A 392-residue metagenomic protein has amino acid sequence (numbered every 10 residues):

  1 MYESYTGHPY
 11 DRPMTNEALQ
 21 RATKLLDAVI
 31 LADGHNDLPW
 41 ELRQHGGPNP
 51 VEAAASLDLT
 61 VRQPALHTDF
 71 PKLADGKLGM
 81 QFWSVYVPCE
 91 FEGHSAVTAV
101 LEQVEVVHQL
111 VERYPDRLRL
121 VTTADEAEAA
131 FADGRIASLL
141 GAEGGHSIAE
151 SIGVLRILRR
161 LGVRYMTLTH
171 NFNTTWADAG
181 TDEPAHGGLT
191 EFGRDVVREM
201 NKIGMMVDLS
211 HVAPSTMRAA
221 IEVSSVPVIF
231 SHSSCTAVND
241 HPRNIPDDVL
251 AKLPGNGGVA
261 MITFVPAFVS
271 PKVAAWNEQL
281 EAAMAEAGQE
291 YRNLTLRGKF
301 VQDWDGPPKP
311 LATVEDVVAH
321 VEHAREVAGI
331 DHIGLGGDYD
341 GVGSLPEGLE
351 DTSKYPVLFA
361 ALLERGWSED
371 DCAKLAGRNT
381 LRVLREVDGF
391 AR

Functional and structural regions predicted by a protein language model:
Y2-H186, T236, D240-R392: N-terminal hydrophobic targeting/anchoring segments and the immediately downstream early-domain regions of hydrolases
V111, H186-I203, A220-F230, L358-A361: Alpha-helix-loop-beta-strand connector modules within alpha/beta enzyme cores
L118-V121, M205-V212: Catalytic beta/alpha-barrel core
S151-L155, D178, S215-V226: Distinct, well-ordered alpha-helical segments
A185-F192, D208-T216, I245: Short, contiguous, pocket-lining structural segments that sit at or immediately flank catalytic/ligand-binding sites
V197-E199, D208, A285: Membrane-embedded translocation segments of transport machinery
I203-M206, P308-K309: Surface-exposed cleft-lining segments at the edges of enzyme active sites
